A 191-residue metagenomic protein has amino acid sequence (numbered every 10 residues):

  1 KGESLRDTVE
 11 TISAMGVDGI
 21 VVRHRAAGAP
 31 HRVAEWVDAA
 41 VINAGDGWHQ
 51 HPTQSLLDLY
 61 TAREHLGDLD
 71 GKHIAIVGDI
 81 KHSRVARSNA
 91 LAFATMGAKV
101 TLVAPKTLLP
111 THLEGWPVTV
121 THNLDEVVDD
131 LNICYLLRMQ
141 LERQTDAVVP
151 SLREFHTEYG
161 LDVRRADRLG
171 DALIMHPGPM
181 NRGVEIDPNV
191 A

Functional and structural regions predicted by a protein language model:
K1, E64-L137: Glycine-rich phosphate/diphosphate-binding loop of Rossmann-like nucleotide-binding domains
K1-R63, N181-R182: Phosphate/diphosphate ligand-binding glycine-rich loop within oxidoreductases
S13, V33, E126-V127, V190: Structural alpha-helical scaffold elements that stabilize or flank donor/cofactor-binding regions in carbohydrate
G16, W36-D38, M96, E114-W116 (+1 more regions): Short, structured coil segments at secondary-structure junctions
R25-A26, G47, I80-H82, R138-Q144 (+1 more regions): Short glycine-rich anion-binding loops that position phosphate/pyrophosphate groups of nucleotides and phosphorylated
L113-P188: Rossmann-like adenosine-cofactor binding region
